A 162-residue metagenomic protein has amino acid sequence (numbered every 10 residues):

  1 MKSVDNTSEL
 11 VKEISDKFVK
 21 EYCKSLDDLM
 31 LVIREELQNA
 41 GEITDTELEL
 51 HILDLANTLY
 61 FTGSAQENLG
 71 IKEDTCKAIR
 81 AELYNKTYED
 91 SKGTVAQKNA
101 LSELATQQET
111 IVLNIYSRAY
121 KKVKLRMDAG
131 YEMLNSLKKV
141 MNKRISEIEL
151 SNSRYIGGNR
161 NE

Functional and structural regions predicted by a protein language model:
M1-D5, S153-E162: Short acidic DE-rich linear segments
M1-I43: Extended, charged low-complexity scaffolding/tethering segments
Y22, D28-L29, A129-L150, G158-E162: Long, highly charged low-complexity segments enriched in Glu/Asp and Lys/Arg with interspersed Ser/Thr
L31-F61: Short, charge-rich amphipathic alpha-helices with coiled-coil/heptad character
T46, A65, K72-T75: Amphipathic alpha-helical interface segments
T58, T62-Q66, G70, T106-M127: Amphipathic alpha-helical coiled-coil segments
G70-I115: Extended, amphipathic alpha-helical coiled-coil scaffold segments used for oligomerization/tethering in eukaryotic
K77-E82, V112-R144: Long amphipathic alpha-helical coiled-coil segments
